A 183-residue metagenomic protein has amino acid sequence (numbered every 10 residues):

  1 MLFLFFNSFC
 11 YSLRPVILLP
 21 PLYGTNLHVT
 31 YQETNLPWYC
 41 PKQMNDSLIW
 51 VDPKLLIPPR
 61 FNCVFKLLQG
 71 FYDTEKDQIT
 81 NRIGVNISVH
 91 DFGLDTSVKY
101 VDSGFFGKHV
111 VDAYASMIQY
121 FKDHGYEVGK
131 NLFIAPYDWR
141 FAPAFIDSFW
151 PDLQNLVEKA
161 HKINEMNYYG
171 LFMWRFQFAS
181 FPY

Functional and structural regions predicted by a protein language model:
L2-F5: Fungal secretory targeting signals
N7-G170, Q177-Y183: N-terminal non-catalytic accessory region
